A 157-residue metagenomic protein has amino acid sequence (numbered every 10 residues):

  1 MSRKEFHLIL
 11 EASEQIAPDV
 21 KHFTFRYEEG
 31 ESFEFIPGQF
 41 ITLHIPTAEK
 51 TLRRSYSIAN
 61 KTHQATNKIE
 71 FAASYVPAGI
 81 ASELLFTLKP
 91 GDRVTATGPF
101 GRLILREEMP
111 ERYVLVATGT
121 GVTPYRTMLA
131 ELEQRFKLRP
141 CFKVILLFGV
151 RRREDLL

Functional and structural regions predicted by a protein language model:
S2-P90, V150-R151: Ferredoxin-reductase
K4, P77-L157: FNR/FR-type flavoprotein reductase catalytic core
